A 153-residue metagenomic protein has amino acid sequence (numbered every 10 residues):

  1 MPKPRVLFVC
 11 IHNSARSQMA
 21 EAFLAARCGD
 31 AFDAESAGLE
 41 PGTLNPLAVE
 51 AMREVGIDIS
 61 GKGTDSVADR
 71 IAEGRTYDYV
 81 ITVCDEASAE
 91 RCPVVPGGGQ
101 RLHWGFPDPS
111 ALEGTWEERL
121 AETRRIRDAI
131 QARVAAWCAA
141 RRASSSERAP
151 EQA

Functional and structural regions predicted by a protein language model:
M1-I71: Conserved active-site segments centered on acidic
S14, D85-S88: Short glycine-rich anion-binding loops that position phosphate/pyrophosphate groups of nucleotides and phosphorylated
G42-L44, A87-E90: Short, charged/polar "capping" segments at the starts of alpha-helices and the immediately preceding loops
T64, V83-E86: Short secondary-structure boundary segments
Y79: Short, Asp-centered acidic motifs that coordinate Mg2+ and/or phosphate in catalytic or ligand-binding sites
T82-V83, H103: Redox-cofactor binding/interface segments in oxidoreductases and associated redox assembly factors
S88-A153: Phosphate-binding/catalytic loops
